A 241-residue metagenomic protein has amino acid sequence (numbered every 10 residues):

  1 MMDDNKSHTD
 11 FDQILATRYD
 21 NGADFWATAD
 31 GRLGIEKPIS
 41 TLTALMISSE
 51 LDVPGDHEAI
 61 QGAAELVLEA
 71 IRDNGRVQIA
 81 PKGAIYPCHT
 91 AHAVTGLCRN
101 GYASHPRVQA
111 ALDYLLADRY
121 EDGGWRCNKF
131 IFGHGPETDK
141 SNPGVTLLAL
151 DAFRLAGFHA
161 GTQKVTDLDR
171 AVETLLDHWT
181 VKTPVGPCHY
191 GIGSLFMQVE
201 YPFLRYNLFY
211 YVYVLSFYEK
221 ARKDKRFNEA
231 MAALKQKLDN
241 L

Functional and structural regions predicted by a protein language model:
M1-L241: Preference for long, amphipathic alpha-helical scaffolds in soluble/luminal domains and all-alpha bundles
